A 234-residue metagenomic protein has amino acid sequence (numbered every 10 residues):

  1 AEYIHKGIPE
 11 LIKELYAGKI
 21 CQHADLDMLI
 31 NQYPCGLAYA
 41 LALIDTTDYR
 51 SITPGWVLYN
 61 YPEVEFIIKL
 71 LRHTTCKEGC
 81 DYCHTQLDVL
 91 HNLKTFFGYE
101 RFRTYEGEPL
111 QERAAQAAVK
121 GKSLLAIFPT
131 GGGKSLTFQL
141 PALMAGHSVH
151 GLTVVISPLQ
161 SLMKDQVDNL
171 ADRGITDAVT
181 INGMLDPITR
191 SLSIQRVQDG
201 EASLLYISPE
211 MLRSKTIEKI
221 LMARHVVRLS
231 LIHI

Functional and structural regions predicted by a protein language model:
A1-C83: N-terminal accessory nucleic-acid engagement/regulatory domains that precede and modulate ATP-driven motor cores
Y82-I127: Conserved pre-motif I regulatory segment
G121-L140: Walker A/P-loop
S123-L125, L152-V154, A202-L204: Residue-level preference for the first positions of well-ordered beta-strands
L140-V167, D172-T176: Conserved SF1/SF2 helicase motif Ia
I175-L185: Conserved RecA-like helicase motor-core motifs
D186-R228: Conserved helix/coil segment N-terminal to the catalytic DExD/H
I232-I234: Conserved small/polar residues in nucleotide/adenosyl-binding loops
